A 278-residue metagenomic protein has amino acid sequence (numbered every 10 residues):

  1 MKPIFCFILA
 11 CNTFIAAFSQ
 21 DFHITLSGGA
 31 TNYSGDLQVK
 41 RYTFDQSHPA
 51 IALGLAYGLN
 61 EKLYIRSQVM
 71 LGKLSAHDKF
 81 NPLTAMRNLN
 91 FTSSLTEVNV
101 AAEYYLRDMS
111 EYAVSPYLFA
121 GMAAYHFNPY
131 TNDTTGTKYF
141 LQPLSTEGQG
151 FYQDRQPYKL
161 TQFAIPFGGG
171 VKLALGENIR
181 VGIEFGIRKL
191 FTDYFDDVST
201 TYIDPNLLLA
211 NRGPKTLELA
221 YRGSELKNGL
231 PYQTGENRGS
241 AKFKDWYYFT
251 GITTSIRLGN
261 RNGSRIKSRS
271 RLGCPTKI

Functional and structural regions predicted by a protein language model:
S19-D21, K62, D108-S115, N132 (+2 more regions): Short loop/turn motifs that connect adjacent beta-strands in outer-membrane beta-barrel proteins
Q20-G58, Y247-G251, S255-R261, I278: Short glycine/proline- and aromatic-enriched beta-strand/turn motifs that initiate or cap beta-hairpins
L26, L53-Y57, V100-Y104, A120-M122 (+3 more regions): Residues on the lipid-exposed face of transmembrane beta-strands in outer-membrane beta-barrel proteins
Y33-V39, S75-F80, H126-N132, F191-D196 (+1 more regions): Outer-membrane beta-barrel proteins
S34-Y42, L83-F91, F151-P157, N237-S240: Extracellular loop and loop/strand-boundary signature of outer-membrane beta-barrel proteins
D45-P49, S94-V98, V114, K159-I165 (+1 more regions): Residues that define the transmembrane beta-barrel architecture of outer-membrane proteins
L63-L144: Gram-negative (and chloroplast) outer-membrane scaffold detector with strong preference for beta-barrel transmembrane
G121-D245: Outer-membrane beta-barrel transmembrane domain signature
